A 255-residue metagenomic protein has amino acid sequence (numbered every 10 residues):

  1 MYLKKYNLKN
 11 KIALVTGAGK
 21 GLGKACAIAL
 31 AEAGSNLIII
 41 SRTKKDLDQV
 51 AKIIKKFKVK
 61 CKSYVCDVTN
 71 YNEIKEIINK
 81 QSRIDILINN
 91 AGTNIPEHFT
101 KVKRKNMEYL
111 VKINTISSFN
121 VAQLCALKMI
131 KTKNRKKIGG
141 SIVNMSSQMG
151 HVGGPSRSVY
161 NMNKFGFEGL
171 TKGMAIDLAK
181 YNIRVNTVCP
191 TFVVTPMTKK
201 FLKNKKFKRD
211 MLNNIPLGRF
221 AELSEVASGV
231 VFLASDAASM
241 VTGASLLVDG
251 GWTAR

Functional and structural regions predicted by a protein language model:
Y2-K4, V152, V230-V231, T242-R255: Short C-terminal tail/terminal secondary-structure segment of NAD(P)H-dependent dehydrogenase/reductase domains
I12, G19-G21: Conserved glycine-rich cofactor-binding loop
S35-Q49: Conserved glycine-rich Rossmann-like NAD(P)H-binding loop of the short-chain dehydrogenase/reductase
H98-F99, K103-V111, M211: Substrate-binding pocket helix/loop in short-chain dehydrogenase/reductase
A122, N163, T171: Active-site helix of classical SDR
S147: Residue(s) in the substrate-gating loop at a strand-loop-helix junction that position the organic substrate next
A179-R184, V241-G243: Short, small/polar-rich loop/turn modules that mediate ligand/substrate recognition or access, typified
